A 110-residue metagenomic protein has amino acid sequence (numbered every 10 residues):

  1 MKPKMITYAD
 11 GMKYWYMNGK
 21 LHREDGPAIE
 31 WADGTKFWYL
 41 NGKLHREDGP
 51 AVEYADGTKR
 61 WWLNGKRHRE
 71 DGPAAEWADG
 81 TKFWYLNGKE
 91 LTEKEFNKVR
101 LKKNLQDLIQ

Functional and structural regions predicted by a protein language model:
M1-Q110: Glycine/tyrosine- and acidic-biased, solvent-exposed loop/turn segments at the edges of beta-strands
